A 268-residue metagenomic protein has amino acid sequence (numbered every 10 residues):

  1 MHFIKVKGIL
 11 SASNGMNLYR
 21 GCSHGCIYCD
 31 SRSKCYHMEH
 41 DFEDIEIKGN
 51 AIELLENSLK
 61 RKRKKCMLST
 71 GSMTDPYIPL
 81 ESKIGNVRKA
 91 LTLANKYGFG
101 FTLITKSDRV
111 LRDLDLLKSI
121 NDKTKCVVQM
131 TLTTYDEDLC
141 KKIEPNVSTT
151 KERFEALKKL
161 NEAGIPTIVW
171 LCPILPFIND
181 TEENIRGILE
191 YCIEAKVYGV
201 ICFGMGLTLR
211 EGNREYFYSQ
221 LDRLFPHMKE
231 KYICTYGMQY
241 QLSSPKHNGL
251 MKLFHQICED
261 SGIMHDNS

Functional and structural regions predicted by a protein language model:
M1-K5, E183-S268: Auxiliary Fe-S-binding modules of radical SAM enzymes
M1-Q129, E137-K141, T150, F154: Conserved Radical SAM active-site core
S69-M73, T102-K106, Q129-T133, I168-C172 (+2 more regions): A cross-family glycoside hydrolase active-site/sugar-binding cleft signature
I84-G85, K118-M130, N179-K196, L221-L224: Short, electropositive alpha-helical surface patch
G98-F99, I165, V197: A structural motif
K118-N121, F154-E162, H255-E259: Surface-exposed amphipathic alpha-helices with a cationic face
Y135-E137, E144-N146, K159-T181, M205-L207: Conserved strand-turn element in the central/C-terminal portion of the radical SAM core barrel that lines
